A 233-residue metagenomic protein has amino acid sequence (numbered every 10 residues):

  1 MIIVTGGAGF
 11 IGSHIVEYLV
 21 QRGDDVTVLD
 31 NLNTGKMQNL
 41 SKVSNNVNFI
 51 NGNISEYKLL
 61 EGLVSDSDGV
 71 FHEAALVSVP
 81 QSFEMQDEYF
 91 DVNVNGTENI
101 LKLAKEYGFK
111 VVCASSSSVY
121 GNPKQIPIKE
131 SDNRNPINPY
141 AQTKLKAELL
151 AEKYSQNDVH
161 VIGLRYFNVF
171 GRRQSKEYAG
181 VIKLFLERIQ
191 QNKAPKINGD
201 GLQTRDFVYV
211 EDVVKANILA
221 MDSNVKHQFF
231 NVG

Functional and structural regions predicted by a protein language model:
M1-V169, I189, E211, N224: N-terminal Rossmann-like NAD(P)+-binding domain of SDR-like oxidoreductases, especially those catalyzing
L32, G201-T204: Short donor-sugar binding/catalytic loops of nucleotide-sugar-dependent glycosyltransferases, especially enzymes
Y57, V79, A194, Q203-T204: Conserved catalytic core of two-component sensor histidine kinases, primarily the HATPase_c ATP-binding
L59, Q81, R173-E177, R205: Secondary-structure boundary/capping motif
D87, L186, R205: Short alpha-helical segment that forms part of, or immediately flanks, the ligand-binding pocket in carbohydrate-active
L145, H160, V169-L184, K193 (+4 more regions): Glycine/proline-rich active-site loop of Rossmann-fold NAD(P)-dependent oxidoreductases
